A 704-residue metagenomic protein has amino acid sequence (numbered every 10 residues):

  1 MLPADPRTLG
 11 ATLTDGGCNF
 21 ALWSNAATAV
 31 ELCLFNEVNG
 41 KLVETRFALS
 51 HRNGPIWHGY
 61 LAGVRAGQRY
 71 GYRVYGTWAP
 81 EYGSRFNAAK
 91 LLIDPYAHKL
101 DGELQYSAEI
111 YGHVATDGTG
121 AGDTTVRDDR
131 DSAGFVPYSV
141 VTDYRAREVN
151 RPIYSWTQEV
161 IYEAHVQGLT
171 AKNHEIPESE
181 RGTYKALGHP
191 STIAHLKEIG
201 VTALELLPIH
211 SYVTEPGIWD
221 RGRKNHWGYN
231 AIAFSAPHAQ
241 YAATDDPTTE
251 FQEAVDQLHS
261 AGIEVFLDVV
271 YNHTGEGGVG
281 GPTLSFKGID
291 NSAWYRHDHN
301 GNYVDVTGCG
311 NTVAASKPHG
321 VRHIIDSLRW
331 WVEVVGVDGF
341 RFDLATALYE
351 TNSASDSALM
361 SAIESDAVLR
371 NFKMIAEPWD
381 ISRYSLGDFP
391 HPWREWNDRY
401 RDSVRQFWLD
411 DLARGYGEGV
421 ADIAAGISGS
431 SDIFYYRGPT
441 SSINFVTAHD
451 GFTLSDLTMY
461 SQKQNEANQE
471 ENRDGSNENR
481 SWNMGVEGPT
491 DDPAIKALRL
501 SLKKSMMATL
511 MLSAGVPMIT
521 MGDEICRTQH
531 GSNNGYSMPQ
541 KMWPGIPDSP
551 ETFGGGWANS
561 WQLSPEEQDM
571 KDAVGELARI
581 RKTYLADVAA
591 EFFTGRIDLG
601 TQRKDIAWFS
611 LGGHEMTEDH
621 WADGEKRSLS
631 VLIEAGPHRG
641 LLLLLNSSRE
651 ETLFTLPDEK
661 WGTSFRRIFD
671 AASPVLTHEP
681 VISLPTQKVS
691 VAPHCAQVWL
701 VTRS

Functional and structural regions predicted by a protein language model:
M1-Y162, Q167, Y184, K496-L500 (+4 more regions): Carbohydrate-interacting/catalytic domains
L22, Y72, A164, L206 (+9 more regions): Conserved, mostly hydrophobic/aromatic
A26, H51-N53, G63-R65, G76 (+19 more regions): Short, flexible loop/turn elements at secondary-structure junctions
A29, A203, D338-G339, M518: Residues at the N-termini of beta-strands
A79-G83, T170-K172, Y212-P216, H273-E276 (+5 more regions): Short catalytic/ligand-binding loop motif for oxyanion handling, primarily in non-cytosolic enzymes, centered on
H165-V337, L344-V368, F372, E418: Substrate-binding/active-site clefts of carbohydrate-active enzymes
S191, L204-E205, D246-E253, V265 (+10 more regions): Generic recognition of stable, solvent-exposed alpha-helical segments in well-folded globular domains
L359-C526, H530-M538, S549, L585-F592 (+5 more regions): Conserved alpha/beta catalytic core and glycan-binding cleft of carbohydrate-active enzymes
